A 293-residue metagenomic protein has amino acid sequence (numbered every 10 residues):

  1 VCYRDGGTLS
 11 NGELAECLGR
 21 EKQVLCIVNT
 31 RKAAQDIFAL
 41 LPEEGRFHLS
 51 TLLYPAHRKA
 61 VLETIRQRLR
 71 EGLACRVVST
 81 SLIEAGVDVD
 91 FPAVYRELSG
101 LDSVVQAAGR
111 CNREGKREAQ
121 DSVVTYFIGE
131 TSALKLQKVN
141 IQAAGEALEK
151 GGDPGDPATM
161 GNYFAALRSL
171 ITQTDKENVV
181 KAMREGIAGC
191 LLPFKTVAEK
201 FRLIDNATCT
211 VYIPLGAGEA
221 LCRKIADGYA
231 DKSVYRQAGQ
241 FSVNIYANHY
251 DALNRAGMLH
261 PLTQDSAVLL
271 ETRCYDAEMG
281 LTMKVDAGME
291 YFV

Functional and structural regions predicted by a protein language model:
V1-L9: Glycine-rich phosphate-binding "P-loop"
S10-G12, F38-A39, S81-A85: Short amphipathic alpha-helical segments, especially helix-boundary/capping motifs
G12-Q23, I27, K32, D36 (+7 more regions): C-terminal helicase lobe and adjacent C-terminal extensions/tails of nucleic-acid helicase motors
Y54-T80: Conserved helicase ATPase core of P-loop NTP-dependent helicases/translocases
A74-V94, Q106-E114: SF2 helicase motor core recognition
